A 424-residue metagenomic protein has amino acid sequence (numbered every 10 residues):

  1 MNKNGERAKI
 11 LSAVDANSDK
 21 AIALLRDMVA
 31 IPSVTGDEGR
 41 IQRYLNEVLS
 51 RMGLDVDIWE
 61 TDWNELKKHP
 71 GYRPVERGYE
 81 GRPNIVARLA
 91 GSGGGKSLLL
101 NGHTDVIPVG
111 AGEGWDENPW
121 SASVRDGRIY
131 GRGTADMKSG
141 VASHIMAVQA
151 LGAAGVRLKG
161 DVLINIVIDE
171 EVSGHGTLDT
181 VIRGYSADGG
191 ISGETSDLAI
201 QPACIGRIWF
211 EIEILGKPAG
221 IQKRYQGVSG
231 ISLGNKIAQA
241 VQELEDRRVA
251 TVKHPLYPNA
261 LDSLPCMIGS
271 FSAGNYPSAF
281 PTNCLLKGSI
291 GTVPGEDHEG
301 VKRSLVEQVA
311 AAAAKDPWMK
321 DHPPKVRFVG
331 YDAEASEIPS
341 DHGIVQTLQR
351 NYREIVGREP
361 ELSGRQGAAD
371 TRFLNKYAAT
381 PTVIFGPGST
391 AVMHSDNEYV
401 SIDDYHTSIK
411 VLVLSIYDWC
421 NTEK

Functional and structural regions predicted by a protein language model:
M1-K9, R51, Y79, P202 (+1 more regions): Metal-dependent amide/peptide-bond hydrolase catalytic core, centered on the "pita-bread" metallohydrolase fold
N2-I129, L158: Acidic/His- and Gly-rich active-site-bordering loop/insert found across diverse amide/peptide-bond hydrolases
M28, P32, L49, E194 (+2 more regions): Residue-level signal for inorganic ion chemistry
V34, D105, V167-D169, T390: Active-site beta-loop-alpha junctions enriched in small/polar residues
D57, L98-L100, G189-I191, F210 (+1 more regions): Hydrophobic/aromatic beta-strand patches that form the interior of the parallel beta-sheet core in alpha/beta enzyme
D126-A135, A219-I221, E361: A short glycine/serine-rich beta->alpha loop
I129, A135-W209, C420-K424: Acidic/histidine-rich catalytic neighborhood of metal-dependent amide-processing enzymes
